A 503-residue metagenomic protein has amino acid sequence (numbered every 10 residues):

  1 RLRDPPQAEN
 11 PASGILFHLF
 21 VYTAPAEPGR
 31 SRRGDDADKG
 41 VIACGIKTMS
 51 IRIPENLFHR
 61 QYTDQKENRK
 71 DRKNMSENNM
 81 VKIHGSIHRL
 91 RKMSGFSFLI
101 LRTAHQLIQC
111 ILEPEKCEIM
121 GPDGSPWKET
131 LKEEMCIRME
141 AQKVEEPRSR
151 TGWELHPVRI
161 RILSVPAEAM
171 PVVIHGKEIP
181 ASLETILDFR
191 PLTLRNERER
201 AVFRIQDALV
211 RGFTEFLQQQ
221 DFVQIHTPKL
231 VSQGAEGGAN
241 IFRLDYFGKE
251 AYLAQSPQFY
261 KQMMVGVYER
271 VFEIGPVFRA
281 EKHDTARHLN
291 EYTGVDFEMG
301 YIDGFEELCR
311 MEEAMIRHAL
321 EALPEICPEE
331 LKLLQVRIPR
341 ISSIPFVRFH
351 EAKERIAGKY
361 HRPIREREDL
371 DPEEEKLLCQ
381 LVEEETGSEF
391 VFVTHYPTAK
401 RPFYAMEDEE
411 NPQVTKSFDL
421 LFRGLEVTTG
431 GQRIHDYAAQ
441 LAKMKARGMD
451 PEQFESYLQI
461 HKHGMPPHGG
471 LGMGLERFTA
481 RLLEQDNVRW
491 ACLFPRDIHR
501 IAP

Functional and structural regions predicted by a protein language model:
L2-Q7, A24-R33: Short Gly/Ser/Thr- and charged-rich N-terminal loops/segments that act as flexible capping/hinge elements
N10, T48, N56, K66-N68 (+1 more regions): Polybasic, lysine-rich low-complexity intrinsically disordered segments
F17-Y22, F58, Y62: Aromatic (phenylalanine/tyrosine) cluster motif
P54-R60, D64, E77-I302, A480: Class II aminoacyl-tRNA synthetase-like tRNA-binding/catalytic domains
A235-E236, A314-R423, A446-G464: Metal-assisted phosphate- and nucleotidyl-transfer catalytic regions
G266-P276, L289-G304, M311, L323 (+1 more regions): TRNA-recognition modules of translation machinery and tRNA-sensing kinases, especially anticodon-binding
